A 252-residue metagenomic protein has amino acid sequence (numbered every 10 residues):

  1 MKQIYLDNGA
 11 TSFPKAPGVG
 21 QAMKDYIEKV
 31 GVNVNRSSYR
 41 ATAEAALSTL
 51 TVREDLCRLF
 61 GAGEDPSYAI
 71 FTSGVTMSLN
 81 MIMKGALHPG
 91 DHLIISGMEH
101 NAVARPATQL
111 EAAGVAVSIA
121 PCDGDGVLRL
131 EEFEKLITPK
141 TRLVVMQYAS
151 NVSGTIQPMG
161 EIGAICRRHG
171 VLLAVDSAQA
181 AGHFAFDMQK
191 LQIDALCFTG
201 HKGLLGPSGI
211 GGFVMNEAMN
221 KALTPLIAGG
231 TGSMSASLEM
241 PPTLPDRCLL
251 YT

Functional and structural regions predicted by a protein language model:
M1-L250: Pyridoxal 5′-phosphate
